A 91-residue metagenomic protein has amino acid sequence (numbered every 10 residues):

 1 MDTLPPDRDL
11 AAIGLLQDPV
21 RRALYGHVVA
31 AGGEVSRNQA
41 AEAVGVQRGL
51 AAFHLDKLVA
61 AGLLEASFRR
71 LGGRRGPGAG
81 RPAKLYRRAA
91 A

Functional and structural regions predicted by a protein language model:
M1-A23: Short alpha-helical segments that sit at the start of domains
P19, A31-S36: Short capping segments at the starts of secondary-structure elements
L24, Q39-A43: A short acidic, leucine-rich amphipathic alpha-helix
N38, R48-G49: Key DNA-contact positions within bacterial/archaeal DNA-binding proteins
L55-D56: Short, hydrophobic-biased segments on the C-terminal half of alpha helices that form "recognition helices"
G62: Glycine-centered, phosphate/nucleic-acid-interacting loop/turn motifs that mediate DNA/RNA or nucleotide
G73-A91: Conserved segment of winged-helix/HTH DNA-binding domains
